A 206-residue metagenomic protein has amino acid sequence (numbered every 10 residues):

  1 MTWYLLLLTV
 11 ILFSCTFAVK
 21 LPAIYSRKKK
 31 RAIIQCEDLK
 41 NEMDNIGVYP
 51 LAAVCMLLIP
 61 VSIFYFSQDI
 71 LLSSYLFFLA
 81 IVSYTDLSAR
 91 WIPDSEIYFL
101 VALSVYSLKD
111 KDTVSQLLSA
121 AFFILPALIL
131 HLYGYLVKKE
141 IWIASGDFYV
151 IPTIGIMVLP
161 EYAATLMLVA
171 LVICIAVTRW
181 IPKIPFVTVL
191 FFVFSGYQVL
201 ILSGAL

Functional and structural regions predicted by a protein language model:
M1-L206: A membrane-topology feature that recognizes alpha-helical transmembrane segments and their immediate juxtamembrane
